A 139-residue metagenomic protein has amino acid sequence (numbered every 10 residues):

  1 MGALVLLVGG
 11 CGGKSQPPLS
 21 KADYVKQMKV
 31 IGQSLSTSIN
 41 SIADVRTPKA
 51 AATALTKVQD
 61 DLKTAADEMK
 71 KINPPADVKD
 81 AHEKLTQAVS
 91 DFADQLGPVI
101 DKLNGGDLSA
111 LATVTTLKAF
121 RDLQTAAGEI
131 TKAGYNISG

Functional and structural regions predicted by a protein language model:
M1-A3: Sec-dependent N-terminal signal peptides
L6-G10: C-terminal motif of bacterial Sec signal peptides marking the signal peptidase cleavage site
G13-K14, A66: Short, charge-rich amphipathic alpha-helices with coiled-coil/heptad character
S15-K57, D91-G139: C-terminal amphipathic alpha-helix
K63-V89, K102-G105, I137-G139: Short, solvent-exposed, charged loop/turn and helix-capping segments that join or cap alpha-helices on peripheral
